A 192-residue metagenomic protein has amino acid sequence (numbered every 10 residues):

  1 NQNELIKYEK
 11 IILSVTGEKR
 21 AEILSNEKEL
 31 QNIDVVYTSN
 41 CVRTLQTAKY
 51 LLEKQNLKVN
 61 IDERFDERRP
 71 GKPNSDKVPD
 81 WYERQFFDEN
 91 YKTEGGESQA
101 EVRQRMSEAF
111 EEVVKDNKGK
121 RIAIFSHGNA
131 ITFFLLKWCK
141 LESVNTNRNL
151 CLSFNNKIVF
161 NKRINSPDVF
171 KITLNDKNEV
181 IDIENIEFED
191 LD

Functional and structural regions predicted by a protein language model:
N1-L57: Active-site-proximal alpha-helix that buttresses catalytic centers in soluble enzyme cores
N1-Q2, T44-T47, R69-G71, I131-F134: Short catalytic/ligand-binding loop motif for oxyanion handling, primarily in non-cytosolic enzymes, centered on
Q2-E9, E83-F86, C151-L152: Short glycine/proline- and charge-enriched loop/turn segments that cap or connect secondary-structure elements
I11-I12, E53-E108, F160-I164: Phosphate-handling substructures
I23-E27, E108-V113: A generic secondary-structure signal
E29-N32, V113-K120: Glycine-rich phosphate-binding loop signature in dinucleotide/nucleotide-binding domains
Y37, N117-S126, A130: Beta-strand elements within well-structured catalytic alpha/beta cores of enzymes that handle phosphate/sulfate esters
N60-I61, E67-P79, K118, L136-D192: Acidic, low-complexity terminal tails and accessory targeting/binding regions of phosphate-metabolizing enzymes
